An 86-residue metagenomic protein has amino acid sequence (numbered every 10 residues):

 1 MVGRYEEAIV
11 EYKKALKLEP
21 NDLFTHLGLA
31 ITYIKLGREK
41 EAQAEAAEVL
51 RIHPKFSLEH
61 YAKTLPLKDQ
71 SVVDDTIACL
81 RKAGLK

Functional and structural regions predicted by a protein language model:
M1-K86: Alpha-helical protein-protein interaction modules
